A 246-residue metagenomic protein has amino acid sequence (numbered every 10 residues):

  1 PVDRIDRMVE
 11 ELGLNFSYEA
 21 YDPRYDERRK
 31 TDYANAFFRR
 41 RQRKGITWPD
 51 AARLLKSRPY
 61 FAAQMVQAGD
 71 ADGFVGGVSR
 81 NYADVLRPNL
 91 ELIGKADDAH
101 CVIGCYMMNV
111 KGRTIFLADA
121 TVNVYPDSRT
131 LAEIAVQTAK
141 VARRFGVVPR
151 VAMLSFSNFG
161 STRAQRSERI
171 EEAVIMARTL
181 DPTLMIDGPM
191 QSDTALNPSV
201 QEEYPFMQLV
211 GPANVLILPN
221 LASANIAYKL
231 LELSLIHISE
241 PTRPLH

Functional and structural regions predicted by a protein language model:
P1-V78, Y82, I134-A152, N158 (+1 more regions): Contiguous, glycine/small-aliphatic-enriched amphipathic segments in soluble metabolic enzymes
V78-K95, Y228-S234: Short Gly/Thr/Asp-enriched flexible loops that form oxyanion-binding sites at enzyme active sites
A96-M108, R129-F145, L235-I236: A general structural motif
I103-N109, D119-A120, P219, E232 (+1 more regions): Short beta-strand elements
M107-T130: A structural-propensity feature for long, helix-poor, extended segments
D119-A120, S155-N158, G188-M190, P219-L221 (+1 more regions): Active-site proximal loops enriched in glycine and acidic residues that flank catalytic Cys/His/Asp and coordinate
N214-L216, N220-L235: A C-terminal functional module that forms or caps the active site or interfaces directly with catalytic machinery
H237-H246: Single conserved hydrophobic/aromatic residue that forms the stacking wall/gate of nucleotide- or nucleobase-binding
